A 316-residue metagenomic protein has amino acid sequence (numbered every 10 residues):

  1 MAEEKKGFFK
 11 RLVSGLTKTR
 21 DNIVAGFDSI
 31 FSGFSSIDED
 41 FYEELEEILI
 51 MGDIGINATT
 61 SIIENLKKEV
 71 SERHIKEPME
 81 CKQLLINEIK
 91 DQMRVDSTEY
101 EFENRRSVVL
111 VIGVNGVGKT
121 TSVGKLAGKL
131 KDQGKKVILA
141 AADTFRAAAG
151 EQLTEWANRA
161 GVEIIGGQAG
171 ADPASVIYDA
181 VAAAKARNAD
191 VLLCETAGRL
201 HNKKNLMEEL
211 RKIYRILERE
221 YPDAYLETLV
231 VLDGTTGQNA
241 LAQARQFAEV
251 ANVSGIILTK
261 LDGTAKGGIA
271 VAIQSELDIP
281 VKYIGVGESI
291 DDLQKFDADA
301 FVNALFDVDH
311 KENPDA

Functional and structural regions predicted by a protein language model:
M1-T98, N104-V111, L126-G128, D132-V137 (+3 more regions): Non-catalytic terminal/linker segments enriched in charged/polar, low-complexity residues
K90-A316: P-loop/Walker A NTP-binding module and the surrounding RecA-like catalytic core of P-loop NTPases
